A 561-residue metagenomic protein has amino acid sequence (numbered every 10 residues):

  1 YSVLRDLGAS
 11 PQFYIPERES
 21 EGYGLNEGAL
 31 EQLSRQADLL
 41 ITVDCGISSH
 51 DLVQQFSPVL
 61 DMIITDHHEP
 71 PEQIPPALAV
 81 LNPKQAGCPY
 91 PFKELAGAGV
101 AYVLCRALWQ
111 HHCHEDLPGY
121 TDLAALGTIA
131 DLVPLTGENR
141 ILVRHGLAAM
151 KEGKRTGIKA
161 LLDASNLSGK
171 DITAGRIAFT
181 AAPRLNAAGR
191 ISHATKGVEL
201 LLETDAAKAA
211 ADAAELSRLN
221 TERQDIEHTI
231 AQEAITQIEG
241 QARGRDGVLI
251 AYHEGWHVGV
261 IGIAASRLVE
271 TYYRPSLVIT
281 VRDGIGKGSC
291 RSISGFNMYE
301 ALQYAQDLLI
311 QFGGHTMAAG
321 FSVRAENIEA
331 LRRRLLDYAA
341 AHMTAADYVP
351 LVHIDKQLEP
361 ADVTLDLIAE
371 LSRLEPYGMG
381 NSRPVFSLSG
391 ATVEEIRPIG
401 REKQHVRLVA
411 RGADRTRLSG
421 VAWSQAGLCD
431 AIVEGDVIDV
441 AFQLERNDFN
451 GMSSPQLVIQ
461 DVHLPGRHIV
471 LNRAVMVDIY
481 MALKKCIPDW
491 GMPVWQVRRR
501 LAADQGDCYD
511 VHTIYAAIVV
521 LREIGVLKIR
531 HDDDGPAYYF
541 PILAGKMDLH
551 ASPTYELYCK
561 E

Functional and structural regions predicted by a protein language model:
Y1-L39, P58-V59, W109-N327, A340 (+2 more regions): Hydrophobic helix-and-loop "lid/oligomerization" segment in the mid-to-C-terminal part of catalytic domains
P16-E17, V43-C45, T65-H68, P83-Q85 (+4 more regions): Fold-independent oxyanion-binding glycine-rich loops and adjacent beta-strand/coil segments at enzyme active sites
R18-Y23, E69-P71, Q505: Short, small-residue-enriched loops and turns at beta-alpha junctions that line or gate enzyme active sites
N26, Q36, T42-A96: Histidine/acidic-residue-rich, glycine-tolerant segments that coordinate divalent metal ions
N26-E27, V53, A194, I261-I263 (+2 more regions): Conserved strand-to-helix beginnings and helix N-cap segments that scaffold or border functional pockets
L30-E31, V53-Q54, I518: Short amphipathic alpha-helical segments and helix-helix/interface helices
P75-I129: Short alpha-helices
K208-A214, L219-A251, Y304-E561: Mid-to-C-terminal polyanion-binding domains and interfaces
